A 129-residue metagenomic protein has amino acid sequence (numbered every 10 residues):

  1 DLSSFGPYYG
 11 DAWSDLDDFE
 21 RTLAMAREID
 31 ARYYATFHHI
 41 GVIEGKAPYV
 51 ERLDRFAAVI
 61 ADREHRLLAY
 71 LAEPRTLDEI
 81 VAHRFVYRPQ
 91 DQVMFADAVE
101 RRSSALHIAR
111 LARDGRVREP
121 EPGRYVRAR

Functional and structural regions predicted by a protein language model:
D1-A61: Metallo-beta-lactamase
R66-R129: C-terminal regulatory/interaction regions
